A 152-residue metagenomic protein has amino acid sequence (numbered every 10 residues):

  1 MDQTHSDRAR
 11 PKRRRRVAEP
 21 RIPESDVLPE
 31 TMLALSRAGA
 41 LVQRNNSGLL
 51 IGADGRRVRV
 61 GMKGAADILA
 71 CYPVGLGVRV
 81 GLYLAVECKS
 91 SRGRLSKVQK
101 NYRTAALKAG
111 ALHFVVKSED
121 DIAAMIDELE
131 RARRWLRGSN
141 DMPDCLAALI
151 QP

Functional and structural regions predicted by a protein language model:
M1-P152: Catalytic phosphate/metal-binding cores of nucleic-acid and nucleotide-processing enzymes, i.e., regions that mediate
